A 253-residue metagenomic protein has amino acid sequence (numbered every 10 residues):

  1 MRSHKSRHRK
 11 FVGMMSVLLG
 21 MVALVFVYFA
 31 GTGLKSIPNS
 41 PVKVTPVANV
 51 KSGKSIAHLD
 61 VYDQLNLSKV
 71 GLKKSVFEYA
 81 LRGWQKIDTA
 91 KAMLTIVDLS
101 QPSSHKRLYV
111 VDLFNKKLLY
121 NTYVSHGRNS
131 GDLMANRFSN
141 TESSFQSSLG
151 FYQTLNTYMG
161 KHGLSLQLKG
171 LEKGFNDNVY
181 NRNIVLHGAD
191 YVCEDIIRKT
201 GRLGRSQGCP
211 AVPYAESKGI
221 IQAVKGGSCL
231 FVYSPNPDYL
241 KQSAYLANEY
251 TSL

Functional and structural regions predicted by a protein language model:
R2-L18: N-terminal Sec-pathway targeting helices
M14-Y28: Hydrophobic membrane-insertion alpha-helices, especially the h-region of bacterial N-terminal signal peptides
M15, A30-G33, L81: Prokaryotic Sec-type signal peptides and long signal-anchor helices with extended Leu/Ile/Val-rich h-regions
V25-P38: Membrane-interface motif at the C-terminal end of an N-terminal transmembrane signal
S36-Q207, A215-S228, P237-L253: Cell wall/extracellular polymer interaction/catalysis modules
A211: Short aromatic/basic micro-patch
